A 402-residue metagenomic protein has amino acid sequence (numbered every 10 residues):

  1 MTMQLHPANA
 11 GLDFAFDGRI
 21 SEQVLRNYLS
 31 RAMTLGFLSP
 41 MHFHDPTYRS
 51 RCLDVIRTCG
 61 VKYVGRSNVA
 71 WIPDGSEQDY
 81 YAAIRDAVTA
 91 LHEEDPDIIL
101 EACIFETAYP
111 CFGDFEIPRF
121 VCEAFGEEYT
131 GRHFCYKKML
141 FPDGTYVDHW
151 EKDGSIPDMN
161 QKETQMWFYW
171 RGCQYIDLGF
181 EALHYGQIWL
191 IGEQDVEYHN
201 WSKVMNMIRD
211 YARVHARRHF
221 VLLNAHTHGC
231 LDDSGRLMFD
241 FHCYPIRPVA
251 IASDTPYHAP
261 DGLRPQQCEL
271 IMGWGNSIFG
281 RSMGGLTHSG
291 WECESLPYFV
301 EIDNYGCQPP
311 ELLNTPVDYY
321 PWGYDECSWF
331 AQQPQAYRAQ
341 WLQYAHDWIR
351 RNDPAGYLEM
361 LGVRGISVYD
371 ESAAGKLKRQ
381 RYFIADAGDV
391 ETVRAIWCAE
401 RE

Functional and structural regions predicted by a protein language model:
T2-E402: Glycan-processing catalytic domains of CAZymes
